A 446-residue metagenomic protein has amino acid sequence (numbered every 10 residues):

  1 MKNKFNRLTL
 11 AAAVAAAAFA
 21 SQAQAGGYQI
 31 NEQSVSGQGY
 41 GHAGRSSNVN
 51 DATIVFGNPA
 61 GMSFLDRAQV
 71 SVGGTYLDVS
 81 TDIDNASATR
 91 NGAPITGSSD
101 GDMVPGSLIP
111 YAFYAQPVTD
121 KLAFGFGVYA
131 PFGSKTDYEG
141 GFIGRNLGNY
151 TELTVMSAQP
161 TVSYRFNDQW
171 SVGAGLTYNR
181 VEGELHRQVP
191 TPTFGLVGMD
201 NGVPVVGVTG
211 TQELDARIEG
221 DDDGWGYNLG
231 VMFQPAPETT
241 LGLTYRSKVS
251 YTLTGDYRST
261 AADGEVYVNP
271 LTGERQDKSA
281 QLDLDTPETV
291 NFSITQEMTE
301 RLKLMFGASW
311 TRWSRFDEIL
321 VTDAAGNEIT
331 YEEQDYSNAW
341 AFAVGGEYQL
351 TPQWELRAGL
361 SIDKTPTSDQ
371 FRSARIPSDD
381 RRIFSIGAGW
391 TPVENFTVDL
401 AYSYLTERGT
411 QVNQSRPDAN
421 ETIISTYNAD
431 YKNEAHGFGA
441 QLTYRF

Functional and structural regions predicted by a protein language model:
M1-A25: Gram-negative bacterial Sec-dependent N-terminal signal peptides
Q24-G41, R90-T96, G106-F446: Outer-membrane beta-barrel porins/channels
Y28-G44, S63-D82: Transmembrane beta-strand segments of Gram-negative outer membrane beta-barrel proteins
H42-N50, V79-P105: Surface-exposed strand-loop-strand hairpins of Gram-negative outer-membrane beta-barrel proteins
R45-N50, V55-A68, Y114-D120, G133: Outer-membrane beta-barrel pore proteins
M62-S63, D78, F132, D168: Glycine-rich nucleotide phosphate-binding loop and flanking beta-alpha elements of Rossmann-like dinucleotide-binding
F64, S71, Y76-S80, D102-G106 (+4 more regions): Generic, well-ordered alpha-helical segments
